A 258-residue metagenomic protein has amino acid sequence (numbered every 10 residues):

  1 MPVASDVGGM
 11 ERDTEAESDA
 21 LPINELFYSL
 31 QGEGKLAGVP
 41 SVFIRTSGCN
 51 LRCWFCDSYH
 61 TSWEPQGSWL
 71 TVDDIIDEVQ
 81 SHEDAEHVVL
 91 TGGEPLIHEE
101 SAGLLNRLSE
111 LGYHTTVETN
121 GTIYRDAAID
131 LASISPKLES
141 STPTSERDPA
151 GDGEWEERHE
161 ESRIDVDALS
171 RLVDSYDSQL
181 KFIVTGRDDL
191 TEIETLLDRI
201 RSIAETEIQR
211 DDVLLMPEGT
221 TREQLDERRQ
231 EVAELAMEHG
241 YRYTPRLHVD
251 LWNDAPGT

Functional and structural regions predicted by a protein language model:
M1-Q31, Y243, N253-T258: Haloarchaeal acidic low-complexity proteome signature biased toward cell-envelope/secretome components but also
G8-G9, A16-E17, L21-N24, P40-S41 (+2 more regions): Conserved Radical SAM active-site core
L26-S29, T91, I183, M216: Short hydrophobic segments within beta-strands
L30, H60, D250: Residue-level detector of flexible, active-site-proximal loop/helix-junction positions within diverse enzyme catalytic
G32-L36, R45, E234: Short secondary-structure boundary/capping segments within folded domains
I97-T258: Conserved AdoMet/S-adenosylmethionine-binding subsite of the radical SAM
